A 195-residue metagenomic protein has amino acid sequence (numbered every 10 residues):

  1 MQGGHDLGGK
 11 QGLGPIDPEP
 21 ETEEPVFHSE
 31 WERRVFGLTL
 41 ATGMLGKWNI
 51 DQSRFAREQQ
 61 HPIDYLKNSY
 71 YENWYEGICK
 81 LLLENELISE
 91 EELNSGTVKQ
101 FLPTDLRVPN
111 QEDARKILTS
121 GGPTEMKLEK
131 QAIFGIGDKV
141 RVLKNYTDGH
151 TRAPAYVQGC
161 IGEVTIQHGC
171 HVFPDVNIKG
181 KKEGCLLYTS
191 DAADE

Functional and structural regions predicted by a protein language model:
M1-P103: N-terminal intrinsically disordered, low-complexity, charge/repeat-rich segments that act as generic
G96-G149: Mixed-charge, Lys/Arg-rich low-complexity intrinsically disordered regions
I133, A155-Q158: Residue-level "contact hotspot" at macromolecular interaction interfaces
T147-Y156, F173-V176: Short, Lys/Arg- and Gly-enriched loop/turn segments at beta-strand edges
Q167-F173: Short, conserved beta-turn/loop elements at beta-strand boundaries and strand-helix junctions
F173-L187: Short aromatic-glycine-enriched beta-strand elements
Y188-E195: Conserved small/polar residues in nucleotide/adenosyl-binding loops
